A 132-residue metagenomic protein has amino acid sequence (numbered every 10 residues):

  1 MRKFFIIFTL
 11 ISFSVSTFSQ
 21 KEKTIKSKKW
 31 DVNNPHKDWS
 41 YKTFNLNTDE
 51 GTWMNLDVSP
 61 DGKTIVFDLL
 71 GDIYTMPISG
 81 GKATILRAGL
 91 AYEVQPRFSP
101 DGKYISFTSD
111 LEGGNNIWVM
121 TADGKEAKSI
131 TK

Functional and structural regions predicted by a protein language model:
M1-K23: Bacterial Sec-dependent N-terminal signal peptides
Q20-K132: Sequence signature of WD/YWTD-type beta-propeller architectures
